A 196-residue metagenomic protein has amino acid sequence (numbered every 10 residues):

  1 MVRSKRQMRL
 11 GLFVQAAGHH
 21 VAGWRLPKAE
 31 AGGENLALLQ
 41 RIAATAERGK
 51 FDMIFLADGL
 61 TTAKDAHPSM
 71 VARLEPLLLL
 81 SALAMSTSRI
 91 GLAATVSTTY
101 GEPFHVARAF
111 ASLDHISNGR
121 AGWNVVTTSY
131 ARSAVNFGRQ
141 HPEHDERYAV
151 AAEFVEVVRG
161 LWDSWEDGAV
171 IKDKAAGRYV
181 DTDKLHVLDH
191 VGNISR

Functional and structural regions predicted by a protein language model:
M1-T87: N-terminal beta1-alpha1-beta2 module of alpha/beta enzyme domains
S4-Q7, E102-R196: Internal, glycine-rich beta/alpha segment that forms the wall or movable "lid" of small-molecule/cofactor binding
M8-L12, I54-L56, I90-V96, G119-V125: Hydrophobic faces of well-ordered beta-strands that scaffold small-molecule active sites in alpha/beta enzyme cores
Q15-A17, G59, S97-T99, V126-T128: Active-site beta-loop-alpha junctions enriched in small/polar residues
H20, A63, Y100-E102, A131: Generic structural signal for helix capping and beta-alpha/helix-loop junctions
A22-A37, A94-F104, Q140, D145: Active-site mouth loops of central-metabolism enzymes
A22-R25, F51, A63, G91-A94 (+2 more regions): A generic short-segment signal for beta-strand/edge and adjacent turn/coil regions
A44-F51, S88-T95, T127-S133, V157-D163: Low-complexity, flexible helical/coil segments
